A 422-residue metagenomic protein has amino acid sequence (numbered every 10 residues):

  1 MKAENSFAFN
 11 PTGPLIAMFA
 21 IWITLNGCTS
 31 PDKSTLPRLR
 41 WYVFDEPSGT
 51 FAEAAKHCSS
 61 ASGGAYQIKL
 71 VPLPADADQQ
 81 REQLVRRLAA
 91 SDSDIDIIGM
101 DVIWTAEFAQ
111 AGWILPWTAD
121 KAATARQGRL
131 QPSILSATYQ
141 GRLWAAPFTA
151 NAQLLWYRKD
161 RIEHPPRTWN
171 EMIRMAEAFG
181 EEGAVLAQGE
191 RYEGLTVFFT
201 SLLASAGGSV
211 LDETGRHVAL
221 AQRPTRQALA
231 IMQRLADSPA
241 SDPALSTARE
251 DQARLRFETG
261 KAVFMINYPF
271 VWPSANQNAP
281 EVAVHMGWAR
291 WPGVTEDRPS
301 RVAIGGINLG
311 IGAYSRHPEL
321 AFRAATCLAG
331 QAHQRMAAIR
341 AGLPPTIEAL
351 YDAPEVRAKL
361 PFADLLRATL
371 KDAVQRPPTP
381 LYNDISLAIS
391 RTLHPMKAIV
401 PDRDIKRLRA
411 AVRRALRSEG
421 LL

Functional and structural regions predicted by a protein language model:
G63-R129, T138, R256, V263-F264 (+1 more regions): Extracytoplasmic "Venus flytrap"/periplasmic binding protein-like
V85-R87, S93-D96, T124-D160, D297-R301 (+1 more regions): A structural signal for short loop-to-beta-strand junctions that line the ligand-binding cleft of periplasmic/secreted
V102-L154, H164, N170-I173, A283-A289 (+1 more regions): Hinge/lid segment of periplasmic solute-binding proteins
A119-R129, G189, E193, G208-L229 (+3 more regions): Short, solvent-exposed loop/beta-turn-alpha elements that line the ligand-binding surface or hinge of extracytoplasmic
W144-F148, Q153, E171-V218, P224 (+1 more regions): Extracytoplasmic/periplasmic solute-binding protein
M175-A176, T214-S246, G287, W291: Glycine-centered hinge/linker elements that transmit conformational signals in sensory and ligand-binding systems
F270-A283, V294-R391: C-terminal lobe and pocket-closing loops of periplasmic/extracytoplasmic Venus-flytrap solute-binding proteins
A368-L422: Conserved C-terminal helix/tail region of periplasmic/extracytoplasmic solute-binding proteins
